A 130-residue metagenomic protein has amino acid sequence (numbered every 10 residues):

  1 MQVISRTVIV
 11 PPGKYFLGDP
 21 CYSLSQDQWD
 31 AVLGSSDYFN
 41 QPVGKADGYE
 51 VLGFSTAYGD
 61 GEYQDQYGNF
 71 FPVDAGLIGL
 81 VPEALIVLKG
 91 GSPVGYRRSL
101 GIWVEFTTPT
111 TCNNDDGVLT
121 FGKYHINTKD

Functional and structural regions predicted by a protein language model:
M1-D130: Intrinsically disordered, low-complexity acidic regions enriched in Pro/Ser/Thr
